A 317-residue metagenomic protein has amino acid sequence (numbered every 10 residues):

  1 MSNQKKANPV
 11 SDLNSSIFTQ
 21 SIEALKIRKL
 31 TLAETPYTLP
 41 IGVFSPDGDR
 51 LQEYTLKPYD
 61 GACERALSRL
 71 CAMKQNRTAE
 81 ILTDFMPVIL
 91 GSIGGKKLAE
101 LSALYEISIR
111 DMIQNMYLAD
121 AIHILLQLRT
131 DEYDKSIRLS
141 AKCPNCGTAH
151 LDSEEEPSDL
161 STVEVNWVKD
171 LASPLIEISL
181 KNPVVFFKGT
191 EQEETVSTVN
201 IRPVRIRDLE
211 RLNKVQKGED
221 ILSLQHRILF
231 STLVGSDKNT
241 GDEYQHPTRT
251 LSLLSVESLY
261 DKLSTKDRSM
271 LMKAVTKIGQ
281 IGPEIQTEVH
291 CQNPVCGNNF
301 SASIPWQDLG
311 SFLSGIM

Functional and structural regions predicted by a protein language model:
S2-M317: Short, surface-exposed, charged amphipathic helix/loop patches that serve as local interaction elements
